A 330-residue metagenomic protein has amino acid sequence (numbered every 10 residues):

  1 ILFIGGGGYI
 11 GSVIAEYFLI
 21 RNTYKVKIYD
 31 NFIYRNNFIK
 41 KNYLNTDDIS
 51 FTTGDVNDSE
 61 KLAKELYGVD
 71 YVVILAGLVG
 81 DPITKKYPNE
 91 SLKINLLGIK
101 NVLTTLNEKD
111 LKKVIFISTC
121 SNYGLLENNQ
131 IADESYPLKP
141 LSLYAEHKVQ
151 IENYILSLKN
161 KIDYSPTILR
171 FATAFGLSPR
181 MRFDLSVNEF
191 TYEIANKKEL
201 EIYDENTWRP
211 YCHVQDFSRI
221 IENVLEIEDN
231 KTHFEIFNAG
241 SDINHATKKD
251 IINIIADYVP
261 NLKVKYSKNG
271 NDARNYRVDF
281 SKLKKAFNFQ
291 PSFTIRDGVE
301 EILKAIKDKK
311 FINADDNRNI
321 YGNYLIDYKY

Functional and structural regions predicted by a protein language model:
I1-Y71: N-terminal Rossmann/SDR dinucleotide-binding element
D70-V73, I115: N-terminal Rossmann-like NAD(P) cofactor-binding module of classical short-chain dehydrogenase/reductase
A76-V79, S118-T119: Conserved NAD(P)H cofactor-binding loop of Rossmann-fold oxidoreductase domains
P82-G98, A132-P140: Short alpha-helical oligomerization interface
N95, Y144, K148: Active-site YXXXK catalytic motif of short-chain dehydrogenase/reductase
K100-L143: Conserved Rossmann-fold NAD(P)-dependent oxidoreductase catalytic core, especially the SDR/UDP-sugar
N153-R209, V214-L225, I254-A256: NAD(P)-dependent short-chain dehydrogenase/reductase
K198, I202-Y330: C-terminal substrate-binding subdomain of Rossmann-fold SDR/epimerase-dehydratase oxidoreductases
